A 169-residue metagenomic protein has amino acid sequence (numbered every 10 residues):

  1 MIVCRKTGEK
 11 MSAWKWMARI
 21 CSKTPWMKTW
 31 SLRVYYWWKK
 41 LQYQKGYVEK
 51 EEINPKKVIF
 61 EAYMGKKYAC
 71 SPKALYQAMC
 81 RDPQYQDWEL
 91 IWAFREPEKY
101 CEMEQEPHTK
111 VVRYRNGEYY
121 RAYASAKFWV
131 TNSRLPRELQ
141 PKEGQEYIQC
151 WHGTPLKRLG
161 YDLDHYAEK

Functional and structural regions predicted by a protein language model:
M1-P55: Membrane-proximal basic amphipathic "stem/tether" segments
K57-K169: Active-site and donor-binding regions of nucleotide-sugar-utilizing enzymes
